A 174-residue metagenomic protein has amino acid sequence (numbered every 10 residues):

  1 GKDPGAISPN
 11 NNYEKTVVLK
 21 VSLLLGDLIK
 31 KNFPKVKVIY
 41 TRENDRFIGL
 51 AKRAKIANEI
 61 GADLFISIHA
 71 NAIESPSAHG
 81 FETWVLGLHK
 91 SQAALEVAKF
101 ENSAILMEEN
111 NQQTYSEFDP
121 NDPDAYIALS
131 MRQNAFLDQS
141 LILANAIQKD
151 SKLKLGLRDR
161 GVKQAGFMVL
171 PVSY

Functional and structural regions predicted by a protein language model:
G1-F118, Q133-L137, L141, N145: Catalytic-core regions of hydrolytic enzymes
I7, N12, E74, A125-Y174: Active-site-adjacent mobile loop/cap segments within catalytic or ligand-binding domains
H79-F81, P123, G166: Generic structural motif recognizing short loop/turn segments at the entrances and edges of beta-strands
F118-D124: Intrinsically disordered, low-complexity segments enriched in small/polar residues
